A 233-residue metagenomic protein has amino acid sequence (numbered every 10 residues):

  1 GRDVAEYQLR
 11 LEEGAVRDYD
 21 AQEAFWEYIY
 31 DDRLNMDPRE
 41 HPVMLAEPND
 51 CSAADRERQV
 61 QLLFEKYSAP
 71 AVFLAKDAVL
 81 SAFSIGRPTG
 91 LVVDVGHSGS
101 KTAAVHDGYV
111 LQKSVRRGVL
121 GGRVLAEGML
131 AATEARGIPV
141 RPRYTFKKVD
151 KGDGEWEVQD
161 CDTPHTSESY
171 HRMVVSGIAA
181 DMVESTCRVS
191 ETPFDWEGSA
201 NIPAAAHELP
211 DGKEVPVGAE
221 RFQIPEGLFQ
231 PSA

Functional and structural regions predicted by a protein language model:
G1-A233: C-terminal region/appendage detector
